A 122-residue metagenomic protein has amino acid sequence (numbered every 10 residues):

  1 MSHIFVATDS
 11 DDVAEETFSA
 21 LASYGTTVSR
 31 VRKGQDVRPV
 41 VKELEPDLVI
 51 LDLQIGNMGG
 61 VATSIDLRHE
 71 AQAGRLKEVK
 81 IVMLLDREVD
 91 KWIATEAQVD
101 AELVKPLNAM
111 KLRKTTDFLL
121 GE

Functional and structural regions predicted by a protein language model:
A7-T8, V31, V49, L84: Conserved sequence signature across two-component system core domains
T8-R32, D36: Two-component/phosphorelay signaling modules centered on CheY-like receiver
R32-L48: Acidic, metal-coordinating helix/loop segments flanking the phosphotransfer/catalytic sites of two-component signaling
D47, Q72-K80: His-Asp phosphorelay/catalytic-motif detector in bacterial-type signaling
L51-Q72: Conserved phosphotransfer microenvironments
A62, M83-L103: Alpha4 helix (beta4-alpha4-beta5 surface) of REC/receiver domains from two-component response regulators
L107-T116: C-terminal output helix
D117-E122: The C-terminal output helix
